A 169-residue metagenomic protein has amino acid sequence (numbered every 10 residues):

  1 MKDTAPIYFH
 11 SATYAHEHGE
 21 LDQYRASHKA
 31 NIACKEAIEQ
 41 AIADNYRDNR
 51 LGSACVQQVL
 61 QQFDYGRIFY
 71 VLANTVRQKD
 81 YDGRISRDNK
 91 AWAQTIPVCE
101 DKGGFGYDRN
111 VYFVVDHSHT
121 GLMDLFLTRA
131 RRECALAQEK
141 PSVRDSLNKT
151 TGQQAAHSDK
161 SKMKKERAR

Functional and structural regions predicted by a protein language model:
M1-A168: Gram-negative host-targeted secretion-system effectors, predominantly Type III and Type IV, recognized via long
